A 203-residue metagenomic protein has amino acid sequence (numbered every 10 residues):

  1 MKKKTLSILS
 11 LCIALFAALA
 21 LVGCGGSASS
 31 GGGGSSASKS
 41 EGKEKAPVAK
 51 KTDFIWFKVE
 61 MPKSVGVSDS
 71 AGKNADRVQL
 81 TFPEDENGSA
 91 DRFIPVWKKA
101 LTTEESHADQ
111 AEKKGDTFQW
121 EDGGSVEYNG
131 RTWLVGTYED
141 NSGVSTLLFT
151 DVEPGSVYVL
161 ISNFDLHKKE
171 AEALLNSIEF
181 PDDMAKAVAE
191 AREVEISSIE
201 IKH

Functional and structural regions predicted by a protein language model:
M1-C12: Bacterial N-terminal signal peptides that target proteins for export
L19-G23: C-terminal motif of bacterial Sec signal peptides marking the signal peptidase cleavage site
G25-A28: Bacterial signal peptide processing site
G34-A75, E200-H203: N-terminal "mature-domain start" segment
E44-K50, N74-Q79, E127-T137: Short, hydrophobic/aromatic-rich segments at coil-to-beta transitions
F54-S106, N141: Secretory pathway targeting signatures of secreted, lumenal, and periplasmic proteins
K63-V65, S156, L160-H203: Surface-exposed amphipathic alpha-helical segments
A111-G155, I196-K202: Signature of long, low-cysteine stretches enriched in small and polar/charged residues
